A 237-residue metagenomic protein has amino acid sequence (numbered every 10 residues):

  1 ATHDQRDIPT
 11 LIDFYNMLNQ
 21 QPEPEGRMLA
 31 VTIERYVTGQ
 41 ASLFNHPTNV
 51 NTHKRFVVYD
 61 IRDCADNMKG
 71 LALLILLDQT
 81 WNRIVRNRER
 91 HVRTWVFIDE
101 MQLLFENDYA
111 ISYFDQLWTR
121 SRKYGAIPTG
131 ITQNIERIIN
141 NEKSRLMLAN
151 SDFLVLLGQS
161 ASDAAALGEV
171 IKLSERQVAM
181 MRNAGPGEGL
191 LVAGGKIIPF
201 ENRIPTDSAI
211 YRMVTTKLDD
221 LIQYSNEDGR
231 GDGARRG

Functional and structural regions predicted by a protein language model:
A1-A126, I139-E142, M180-A184, G189-G195: P-loop NTPase motor domains
A1-D13, R55, G158, A166-E175 (+1 more regions): Short, exposed beta-strand "edge-strand" segments with a Pro/Gly-rich flavor and a Y/T-containing core
L11, Y15, G26, Y124 (+4 more regions): Intrinsically disordered, low-complexity regions
N19-Q20, N49, P205, T216 (+1 more regions): Short linear sequence elements within intrinsically disordered, low-complexity coil regions
N67-K69, P199-N202, Y211-M213: Short helix/loop capping segments that flank catalytic or ligand/cofactor-binding pockets
N82-R86, R120-Y124, F153-L156, A179-N183 (+2 more regions): Glycine-rich loops and low-complexity Gly/Arg-rich segments that provide flexible linkers or classic glycine-based
T94-W95, L103-D115, T129, R145 (+4 more regions): Accessory regions of macromolecular translocation/handling assemblies
D115-P205: Conserved ATP-driven motor cores of ASCE-family P-loop NTPases powering translocation/secretion/packaging/pilus
